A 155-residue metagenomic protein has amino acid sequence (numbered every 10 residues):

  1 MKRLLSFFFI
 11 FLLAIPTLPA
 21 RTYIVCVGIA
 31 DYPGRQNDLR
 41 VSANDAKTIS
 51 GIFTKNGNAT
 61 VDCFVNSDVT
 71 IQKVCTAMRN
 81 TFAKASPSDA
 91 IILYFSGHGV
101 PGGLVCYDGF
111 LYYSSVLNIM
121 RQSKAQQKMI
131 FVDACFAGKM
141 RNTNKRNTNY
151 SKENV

Functional and structural regions predicted by a protein language model:
L4-L5, F9-V105, N142: Boundary/activation segment at the start of structured domains
V41-S50, G99-V155: Cysteine protease catalytic core and zymogen-processing segment of caspase-like enzymes
